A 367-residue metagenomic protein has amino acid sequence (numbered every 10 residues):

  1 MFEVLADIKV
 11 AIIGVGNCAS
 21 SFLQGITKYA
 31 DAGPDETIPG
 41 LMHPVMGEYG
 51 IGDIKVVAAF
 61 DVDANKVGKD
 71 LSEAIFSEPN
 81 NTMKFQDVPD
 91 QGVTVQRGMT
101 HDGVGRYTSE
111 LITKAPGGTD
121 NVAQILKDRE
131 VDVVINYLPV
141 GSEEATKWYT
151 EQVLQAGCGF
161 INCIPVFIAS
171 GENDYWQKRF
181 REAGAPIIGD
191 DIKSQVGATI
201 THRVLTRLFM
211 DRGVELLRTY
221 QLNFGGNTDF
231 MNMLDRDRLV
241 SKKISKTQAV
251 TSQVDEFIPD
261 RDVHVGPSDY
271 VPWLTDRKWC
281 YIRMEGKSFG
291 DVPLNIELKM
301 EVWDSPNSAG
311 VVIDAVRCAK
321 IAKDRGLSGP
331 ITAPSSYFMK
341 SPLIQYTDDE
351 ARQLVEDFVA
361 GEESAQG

Functional and structural regions predicted by a protein language model:
M1-Y149, L239-K243, C280: N-terminal glycine-/serine-/threonine-rich beta1-alpha1-beta2 phosphate-ribose binding loop of Rossmann-like
I13, K66, S77-N80, S194-S328 (+1 more regions): Active-site-lining helix/loop region of Rossmann-like oxidoreductase modules
I13, Y137, C163-I164, D190: Structural motif
L23-G25, K69-S72, N173-W176, T201-H202 (+1 more regions): Short acidic, glycine/serine/threonine-rich loops at helix termini
P139-Q155, C163-P186: Rossmann-fold NAD(P)-binding glycine/threonine-rich loop
Q177-K193, G213, L217: Rossmann-fold dehydrogenase core element
N307-G367: NAD(P)-dependent Rossmann-like dehydrogenase/reductase catalytic/cofactor-binding core
